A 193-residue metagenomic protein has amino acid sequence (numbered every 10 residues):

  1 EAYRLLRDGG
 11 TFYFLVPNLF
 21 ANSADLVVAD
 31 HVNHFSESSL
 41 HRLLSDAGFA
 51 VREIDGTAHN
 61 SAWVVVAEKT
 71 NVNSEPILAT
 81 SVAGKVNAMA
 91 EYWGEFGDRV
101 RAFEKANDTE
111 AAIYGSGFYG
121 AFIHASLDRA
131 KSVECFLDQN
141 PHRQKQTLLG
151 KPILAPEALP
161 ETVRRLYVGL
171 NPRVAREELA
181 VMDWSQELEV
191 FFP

Functional and structural regions predicted by a protein language model:
E1-T11: A short glycine-rich, Lys/Arg-flanked "PGG" loop and its adjoining helix->strand segment in the class I
L5-R7, D46-A50: A structural motif corresponding to the C-terminal end of an alpha-helix and its immediate exit/capping segment
F12-N33, E37-H41: Short, glycine-/aromatic-enriched active-site segment of Class I SAM-dependent methyltransferases
F20-S23, N60-A62, G120-A121: Flexible loop/turn segments at secondary-structure boundaries
H41-R42, Q139: Short amphipathic alpha-helix segments
F49-N60: Conserved S-adenosyl-L-methionine
V64-P193: Hydrophobic, well-ordered beta-alpha structural blocks that scaffold small-molecule cofactor pockets
